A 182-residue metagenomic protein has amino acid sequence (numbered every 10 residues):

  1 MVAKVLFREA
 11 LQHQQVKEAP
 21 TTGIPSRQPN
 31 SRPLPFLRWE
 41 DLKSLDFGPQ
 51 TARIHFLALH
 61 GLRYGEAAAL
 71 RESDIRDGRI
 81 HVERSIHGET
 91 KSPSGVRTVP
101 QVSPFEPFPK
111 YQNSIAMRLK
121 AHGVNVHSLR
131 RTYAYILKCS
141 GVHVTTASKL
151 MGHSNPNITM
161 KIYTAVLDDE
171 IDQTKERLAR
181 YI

Functional and structural regions predicted by a protein language model:
M1-A10, I24, Q101: Non-catalytic DNA-binding core/recognition domains of DNA-processing enzymes
Q12-V16, T22-Y64, A68, S128-R130: Basic, Lys/Arg- and aromatic-enriched nucleic-acid-binding interface segment
G23-P29, P33, A69-P104: Conserved tyrosine-mediated DNA breakage-rejoining catalytic core shared by Y-recombinases
R32, I86, M151-E176: Catalytic-site neighborhood detector that most strongly recognizes the C-terminal catalytic loop/helix of tyrosine
D74-D77, V142-I162: Short, polar N-cap/turn motifs at the start of nucleic acid-interacting alpha helices
T98-V124, S128, Y133: Active-site/catalytic core of tyrosine-dependent DNA strand-transfer enzymes
E176-I182: Short, basic, alpha-helical segments at the C-terminal edge of helix-turn-helix-like DNA-binding modules
